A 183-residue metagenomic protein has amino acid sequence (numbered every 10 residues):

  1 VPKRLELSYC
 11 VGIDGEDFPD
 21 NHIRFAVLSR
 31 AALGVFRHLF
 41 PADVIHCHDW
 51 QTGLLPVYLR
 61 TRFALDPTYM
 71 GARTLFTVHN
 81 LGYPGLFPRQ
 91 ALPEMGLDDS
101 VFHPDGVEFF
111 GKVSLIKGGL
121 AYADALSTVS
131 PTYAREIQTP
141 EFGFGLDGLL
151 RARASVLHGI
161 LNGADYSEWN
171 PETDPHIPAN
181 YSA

Functional and structural regions predicted by a protein language model:
V1-A183: Catalytic cores of nucleotide-sugar-dependent glycosyltransferases that transfer UDP/GDP/TDP-activated
